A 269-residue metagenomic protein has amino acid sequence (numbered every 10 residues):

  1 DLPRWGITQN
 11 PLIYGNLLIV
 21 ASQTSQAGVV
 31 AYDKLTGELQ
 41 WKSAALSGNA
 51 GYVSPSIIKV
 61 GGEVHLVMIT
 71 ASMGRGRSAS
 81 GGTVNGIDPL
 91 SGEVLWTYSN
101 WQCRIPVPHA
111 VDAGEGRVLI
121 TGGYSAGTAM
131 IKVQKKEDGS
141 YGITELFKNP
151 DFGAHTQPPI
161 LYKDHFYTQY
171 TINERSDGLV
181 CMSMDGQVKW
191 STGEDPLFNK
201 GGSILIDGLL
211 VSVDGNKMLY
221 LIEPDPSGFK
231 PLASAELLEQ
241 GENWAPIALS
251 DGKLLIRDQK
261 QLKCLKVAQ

Functional and structural regions predicted by a protein language model:
D1-Q269: Noncatalytic, solvent-exposed loop/strand surfaces of beta-propeller-type extracellular/periplasmic domains
